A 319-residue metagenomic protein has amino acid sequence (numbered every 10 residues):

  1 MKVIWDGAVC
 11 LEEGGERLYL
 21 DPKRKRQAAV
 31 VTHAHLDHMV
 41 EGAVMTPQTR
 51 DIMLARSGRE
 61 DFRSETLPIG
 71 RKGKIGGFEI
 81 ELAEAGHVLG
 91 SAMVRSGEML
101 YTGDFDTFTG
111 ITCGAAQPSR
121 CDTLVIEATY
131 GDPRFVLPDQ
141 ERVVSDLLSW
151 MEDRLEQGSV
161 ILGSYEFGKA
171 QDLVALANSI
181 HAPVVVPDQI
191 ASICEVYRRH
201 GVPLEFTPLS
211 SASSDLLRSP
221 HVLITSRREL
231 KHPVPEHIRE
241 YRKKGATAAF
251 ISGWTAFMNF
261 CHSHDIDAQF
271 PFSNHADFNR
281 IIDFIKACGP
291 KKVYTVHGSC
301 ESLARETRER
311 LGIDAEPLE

Functional and structural regions predicted by a protein language model:
M1-V9, G14-E16, L20-D21, G76-G77 (+8 more regions): Extended recognition/assembly regions associated with phosphoester-bond processing machinery
K2-A28, A34-I161, G168, S179 (+1 more regions): His/Asp/Glu-rich metal-coordinating catalytic cores of metallo-dependent phosphodiesterases/hydrolases acting on
A8-R24, R71-K74, E205-V222, P235-E240: Short acidic low-complexity segments
Q27-A34, E41-T49, G58-R71, G77-I80 (+6 more regions): Active-site regions of enzymes building and remodeling cell-envelope glycoconjugates
G86-V94, F105, T109-I111, C121-T129 (+3 more regions): Active-site-proximal loop/helix segment associated with metal-binding centers of metalloenzymes
S91, T109-G110, K169-V174, K231-P233 (+2 more regions): Short, well-ordered alpha-helical microsegments
P118, D132-L217, K292-E319: Binuclear metal-ion centers of metallo-dependent hydrolases, dominated by the metallo-beta-lactamase
S210-E319: C-terminal regulatory/interaction regions
